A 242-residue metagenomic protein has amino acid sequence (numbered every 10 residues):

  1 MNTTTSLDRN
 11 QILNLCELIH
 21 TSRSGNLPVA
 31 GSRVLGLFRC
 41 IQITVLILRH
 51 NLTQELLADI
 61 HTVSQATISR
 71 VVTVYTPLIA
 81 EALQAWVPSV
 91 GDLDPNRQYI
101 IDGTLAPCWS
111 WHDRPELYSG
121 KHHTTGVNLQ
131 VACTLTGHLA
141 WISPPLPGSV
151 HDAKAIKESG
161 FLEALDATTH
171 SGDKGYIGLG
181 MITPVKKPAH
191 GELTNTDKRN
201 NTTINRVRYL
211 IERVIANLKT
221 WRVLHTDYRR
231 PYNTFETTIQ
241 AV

Functional and structural regions predicted by a protein language model:
M1-A30: Charged, often Cys/His-bearing segments associated with DNA-binding zinc-finger transcription factors
L27-R33, Y228-Y232: Short, surface-exposed loop/turn segments at secondary-structure junctions
V34, L46: Short, Lys/Arg-enriched phosphate-binding patches
G36-F38: Short helix-coil-helix linker/hinge
C40, I47, L56-V242: Short, well-ordered secondary-structure "scaffold" segments embedded in the functional core of diverse domains
N51-L52: Residue-level signal for the short linker/turn that defines the boundary of a DNA-recognition helix
